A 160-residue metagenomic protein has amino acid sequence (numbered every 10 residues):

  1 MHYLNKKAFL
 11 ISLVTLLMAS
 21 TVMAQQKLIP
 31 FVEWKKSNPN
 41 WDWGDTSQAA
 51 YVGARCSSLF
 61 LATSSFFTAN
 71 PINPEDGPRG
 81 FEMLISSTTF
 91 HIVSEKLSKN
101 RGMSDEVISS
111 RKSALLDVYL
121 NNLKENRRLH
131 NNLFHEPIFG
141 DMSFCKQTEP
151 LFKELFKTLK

Functional and structural regions predicted by a protein language model:
H2-L10: Bacterial N-terminal signal peptides that target proteins for export
S12-T15, A49, I138: Residue-level signal for mature regions of secreted extracellular proteins and peptides
A19-T21: N-terminal signal peptide c-region/cleavage motif recognized by signal peptidases
L28-E33: Buried hydrophobic residues that stabilize the cores of well-folded domains
W34-P39: Short, charged/polar, low-complexity loop and linker segments that flank or interrupt alpha-helical bundles
D42-N100: Short N-proximal segments of mature Sec-exported proteins
I85-K160: Compact alpha-helical subdomains of small soluble proteins
